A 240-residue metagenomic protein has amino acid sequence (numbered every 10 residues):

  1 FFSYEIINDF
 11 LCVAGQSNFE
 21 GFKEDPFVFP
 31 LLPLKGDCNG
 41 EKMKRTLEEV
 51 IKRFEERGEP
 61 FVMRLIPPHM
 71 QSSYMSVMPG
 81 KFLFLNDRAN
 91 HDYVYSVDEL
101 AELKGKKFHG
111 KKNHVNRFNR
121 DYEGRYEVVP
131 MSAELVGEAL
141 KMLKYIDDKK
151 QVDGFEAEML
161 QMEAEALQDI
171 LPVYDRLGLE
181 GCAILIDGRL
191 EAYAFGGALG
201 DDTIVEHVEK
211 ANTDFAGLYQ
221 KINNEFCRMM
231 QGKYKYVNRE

Functional and structural regions predicted by a protein language model:
F1-H69, L185-D214: Conserved donor-binding loop and adjoining core beta-sheet/short helix segment in diverse acyl/aminoacyl transferases
G40-V50, K111-H114, E163-L167: Well-ordered, non-membrane alpha-helical segments in soluble/globular domains
E48, K52, P68, S72-M75 (+2 more regions): A broadly conserved amphipathic alpha-helix scaffold signal in soluble, globular proteins
E56-E59, L179, G232-Y236: Short, high-confidence coil segments that cap the C-terminus of an alpha-helix and link into the following beta-strand
V62-R64, E127-V129, K235-R239: Short catalytic-loop micro-motif centered on adjacent basic/acidic residues
P79-A157: Acyltransferase donor/substrate-recognition loop-hinge adjacent to the catalytic core
E134, E138-D187: Short, conserved active-site entrance elements at the starts or edges of catalytic domains
V205-E240: C-terminal appended segment following the main domain
